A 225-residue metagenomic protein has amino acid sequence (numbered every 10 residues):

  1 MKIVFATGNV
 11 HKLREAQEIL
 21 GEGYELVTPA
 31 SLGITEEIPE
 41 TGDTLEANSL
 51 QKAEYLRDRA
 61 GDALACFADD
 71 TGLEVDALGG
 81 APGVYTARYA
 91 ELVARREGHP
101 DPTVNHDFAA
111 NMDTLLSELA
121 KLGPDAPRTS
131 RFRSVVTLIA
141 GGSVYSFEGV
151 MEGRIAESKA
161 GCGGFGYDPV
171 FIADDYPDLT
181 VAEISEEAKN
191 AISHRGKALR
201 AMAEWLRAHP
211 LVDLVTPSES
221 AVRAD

Functional and structural regions predicted by a protein language model:
M1-V4, V10-D225: Anionic-ligand binding patches
